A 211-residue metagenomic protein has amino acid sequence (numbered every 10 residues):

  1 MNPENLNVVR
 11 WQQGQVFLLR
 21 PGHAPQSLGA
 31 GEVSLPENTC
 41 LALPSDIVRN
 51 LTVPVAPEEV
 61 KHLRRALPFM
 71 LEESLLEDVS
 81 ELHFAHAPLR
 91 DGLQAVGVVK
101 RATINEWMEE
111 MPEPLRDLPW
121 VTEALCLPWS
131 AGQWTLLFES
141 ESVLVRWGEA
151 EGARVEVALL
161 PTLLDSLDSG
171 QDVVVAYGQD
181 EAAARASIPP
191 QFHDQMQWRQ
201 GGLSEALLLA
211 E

Functional and structural regions predicted by a protein language model:
M1-E211: Hydrophobic/aromatic-enriched cytosolic interaction surfaces used to assemble or bind macromolecules
